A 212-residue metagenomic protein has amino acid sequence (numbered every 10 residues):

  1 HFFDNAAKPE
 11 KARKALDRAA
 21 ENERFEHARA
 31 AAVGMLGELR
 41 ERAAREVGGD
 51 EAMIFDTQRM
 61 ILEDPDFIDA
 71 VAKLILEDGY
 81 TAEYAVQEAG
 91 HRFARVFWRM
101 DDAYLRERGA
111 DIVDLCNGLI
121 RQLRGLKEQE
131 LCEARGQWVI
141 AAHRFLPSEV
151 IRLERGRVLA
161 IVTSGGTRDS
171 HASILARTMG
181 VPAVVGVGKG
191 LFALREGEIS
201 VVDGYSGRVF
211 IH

Functional and structural regions predicted by a protein language model:
H1-Q122: Conserved, well-structured core domains of diverse proteins
H1-R13, L123-R124, L131-H212: Acidic, glycine-rich flexible loop/linker segments
R42-V47, Q129-R135: Short, glycine- and charge-enriched coil/turn segments that flank and shape catalytic ligand pockets
